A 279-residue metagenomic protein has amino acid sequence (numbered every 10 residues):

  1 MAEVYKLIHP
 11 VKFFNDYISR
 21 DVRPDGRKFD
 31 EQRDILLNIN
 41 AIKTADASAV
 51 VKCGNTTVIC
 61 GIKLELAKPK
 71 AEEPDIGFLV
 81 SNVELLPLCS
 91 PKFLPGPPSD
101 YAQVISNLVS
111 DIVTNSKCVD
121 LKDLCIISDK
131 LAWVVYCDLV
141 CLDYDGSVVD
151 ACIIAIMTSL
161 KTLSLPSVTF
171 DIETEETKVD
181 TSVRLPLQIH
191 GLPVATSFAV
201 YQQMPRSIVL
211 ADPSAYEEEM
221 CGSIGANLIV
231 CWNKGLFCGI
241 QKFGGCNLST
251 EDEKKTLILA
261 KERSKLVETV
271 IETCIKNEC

Functional and structural regions predicted by a protein language model:
M1-C279: Polyanion-binding surfaces on beta-sheet-dominated domains and ring/shell assemblies
